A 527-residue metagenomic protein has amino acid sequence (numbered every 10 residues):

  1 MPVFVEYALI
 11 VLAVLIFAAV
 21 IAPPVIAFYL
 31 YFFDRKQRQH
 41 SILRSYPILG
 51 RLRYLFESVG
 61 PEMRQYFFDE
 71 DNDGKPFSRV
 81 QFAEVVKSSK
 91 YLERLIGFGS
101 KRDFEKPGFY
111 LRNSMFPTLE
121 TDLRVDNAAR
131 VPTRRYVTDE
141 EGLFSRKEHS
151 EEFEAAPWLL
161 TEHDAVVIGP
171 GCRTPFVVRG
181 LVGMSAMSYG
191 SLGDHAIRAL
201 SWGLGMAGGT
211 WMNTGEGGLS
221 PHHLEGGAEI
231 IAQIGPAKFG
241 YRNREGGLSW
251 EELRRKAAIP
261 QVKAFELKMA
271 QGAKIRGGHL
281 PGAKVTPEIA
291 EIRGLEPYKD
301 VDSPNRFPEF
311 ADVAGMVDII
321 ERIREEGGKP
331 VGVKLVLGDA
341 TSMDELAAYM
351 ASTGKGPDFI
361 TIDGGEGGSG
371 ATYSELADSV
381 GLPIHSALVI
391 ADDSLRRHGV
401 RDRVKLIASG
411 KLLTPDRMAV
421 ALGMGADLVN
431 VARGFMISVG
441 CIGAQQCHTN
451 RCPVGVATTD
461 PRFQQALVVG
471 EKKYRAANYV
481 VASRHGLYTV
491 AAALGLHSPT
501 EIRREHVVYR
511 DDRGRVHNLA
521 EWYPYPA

Functional and structural regions predicted by a protein language model:
P2-V182, A186-W202, G209-N213, G217-G227 (+3 more regions): Conserved, well-structured core domains of diverse proteins
N213, I231, E266-K268, G332 (+2 more regions): Conserved beta-strand positions in the central sheet of alpha/beta enzyme cores
G218-H223, V336-S342, K405-D416, L496-D512: A glycine-rich phosphate-binding loop feature that marks nucleotide/adenosyl-phosphate handling sites
I231-G240, V285-F310, G370-H385, V468-K472: Glycine-rich tight-turn/loop motif centered on a GG-T
I234-P236, Y241-M269, P383, D392-D393 (+8 more regions): Phosphate/diphosphate-binding loops
I259-G294, G443-R462, L487: Mobile "lid/hinge" segments at catalytic clefts and subdomain interfaces of large enzymes
D302, F307-Q464: Glycine-rich phosphate/ribose-binding loops and adjacent secondary-structure elements that form binding surfaces
I442-R504: Active-site or pore-adjacent capping/gating segments
